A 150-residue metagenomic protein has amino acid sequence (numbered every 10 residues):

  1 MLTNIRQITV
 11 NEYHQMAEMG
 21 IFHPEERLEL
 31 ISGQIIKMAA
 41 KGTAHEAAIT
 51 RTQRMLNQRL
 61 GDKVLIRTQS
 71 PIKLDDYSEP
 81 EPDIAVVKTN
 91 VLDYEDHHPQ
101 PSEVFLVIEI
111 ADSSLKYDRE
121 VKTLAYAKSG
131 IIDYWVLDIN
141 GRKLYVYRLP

Functional and structural regions predicted by a protein language model:
M1-P150: Gly/Pro/Ser/Thr-rich low-complexity, intrinsically disordered segments predominantly at protein N-termini
